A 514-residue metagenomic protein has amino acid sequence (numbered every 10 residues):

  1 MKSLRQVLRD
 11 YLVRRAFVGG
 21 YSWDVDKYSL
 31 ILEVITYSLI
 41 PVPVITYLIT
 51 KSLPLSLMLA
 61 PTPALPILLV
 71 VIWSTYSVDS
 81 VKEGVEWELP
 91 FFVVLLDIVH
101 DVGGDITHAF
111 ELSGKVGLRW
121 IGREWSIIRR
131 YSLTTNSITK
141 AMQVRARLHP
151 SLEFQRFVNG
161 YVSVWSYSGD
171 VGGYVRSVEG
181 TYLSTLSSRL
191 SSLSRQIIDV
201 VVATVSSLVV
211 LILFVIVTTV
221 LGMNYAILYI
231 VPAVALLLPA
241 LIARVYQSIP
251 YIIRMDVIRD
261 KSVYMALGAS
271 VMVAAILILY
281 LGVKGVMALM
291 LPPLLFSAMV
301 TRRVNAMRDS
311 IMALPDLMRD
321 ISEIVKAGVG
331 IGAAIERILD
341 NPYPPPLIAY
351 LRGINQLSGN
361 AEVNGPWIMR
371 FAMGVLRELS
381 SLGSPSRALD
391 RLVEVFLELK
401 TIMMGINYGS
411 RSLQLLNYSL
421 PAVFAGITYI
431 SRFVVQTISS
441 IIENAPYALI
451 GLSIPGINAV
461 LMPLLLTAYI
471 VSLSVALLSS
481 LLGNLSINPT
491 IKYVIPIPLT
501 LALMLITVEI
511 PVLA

Functional and structural regions predicted by a protein language model:
M1-G19, F91-S113, A141-S207, S322-I338 (+4 more regions): Hydrophobic alpha-helical segments characteristic of transmembrane helices
M1-T50, L69-K82, L183-L186, V200 (+4 more regions): Membrane-interfacial amphipathic helices
D24, Y47-S56, T219-L228, L277-G285 (+1 more regions): Membrane-helix interface and helix-disruption motif detector
L32-Y47, L55, L59-L68, L186-V245 (+2 more regions): Bilayer-spanning, highly hydrophobic alpha-helical transmembrane segments
L55-A146, M265-A361, R370-R377, S384-I406 (+3 more regions): Juxtamembrane/interface alpha-helical elements of multi-pass membrane proteins
P250-M255, S479-S486: Membrane-interface junctions at transmembrane-helix termini in multi-pass inner-membrane proteins
I506-A514: Juxtamembrane boundary at the C-terminal end of a transmembrane helix
